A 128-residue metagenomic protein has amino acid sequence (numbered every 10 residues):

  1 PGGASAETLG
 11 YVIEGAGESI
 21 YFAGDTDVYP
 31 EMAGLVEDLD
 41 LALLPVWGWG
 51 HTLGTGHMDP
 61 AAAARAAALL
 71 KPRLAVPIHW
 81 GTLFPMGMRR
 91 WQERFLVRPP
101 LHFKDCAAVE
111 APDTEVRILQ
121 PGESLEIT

Functional and structural regions predicted by a protein language model:
P1-E37, T55, D105, I118-T128: Core dinuclear metal-dependent hydrolase active-site scaffold
V28-Q120: Cap/insert and terminal regions of metallo-dependent hydrolase folds
